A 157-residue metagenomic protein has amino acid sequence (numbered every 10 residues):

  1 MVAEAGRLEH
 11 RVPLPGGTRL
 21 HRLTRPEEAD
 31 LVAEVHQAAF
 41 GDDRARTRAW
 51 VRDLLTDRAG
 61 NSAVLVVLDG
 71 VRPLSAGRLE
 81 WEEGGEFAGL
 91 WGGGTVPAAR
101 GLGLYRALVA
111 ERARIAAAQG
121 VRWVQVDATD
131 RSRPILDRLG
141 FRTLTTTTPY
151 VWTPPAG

Functional and structural regions predicted by a protein language model:
M1-E27, V126, T148-W152: Acyl-donor-binding surface of acyltransferase catalytic domains
E34-R46: Helix-loop element at the rim of GNAT/NAT acetyltransferase active sites that forms part of the acceptor-substrate
R44-A98: A conserved beta-strand-loop-helix scaffold within acyl/acetyltransferase catalytic domains
G92-P97, G101-A118, A128, P134 (+1 more regions): Conserved acetyl-CoA-binding loop-helix of GNAT-fold acetyltransferases
D130-R131, T153-P154: Short glycine/proline-centered loop/turn elements that form peptide/ligand docking sites
R138-T147: Conserved acetyl-CoA-binding loop of GNAT-fold acetyltransferases
